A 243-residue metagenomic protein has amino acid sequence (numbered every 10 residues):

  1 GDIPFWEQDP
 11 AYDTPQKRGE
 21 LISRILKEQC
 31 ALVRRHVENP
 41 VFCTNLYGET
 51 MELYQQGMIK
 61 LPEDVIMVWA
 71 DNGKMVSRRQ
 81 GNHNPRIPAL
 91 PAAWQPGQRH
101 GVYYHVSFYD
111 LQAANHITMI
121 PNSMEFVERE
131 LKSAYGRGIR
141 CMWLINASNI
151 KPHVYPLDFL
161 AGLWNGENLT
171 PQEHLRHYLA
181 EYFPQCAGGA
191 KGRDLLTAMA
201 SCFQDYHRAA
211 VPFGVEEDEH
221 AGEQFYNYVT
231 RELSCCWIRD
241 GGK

Functional and structural regions predicted by a protein language model:
G1: Metallocofactor- and cofactor-centric catalytic cores in central/energy metabolism, strongly enriched
F5-R34: Active-site cleft segment of glycoside hydrolase catalytic domains centered on the general acid/base Glu
D13, E28-K243: Substrate-binding groove of N-acetylhexosamine-processing glycoside hydrolases
